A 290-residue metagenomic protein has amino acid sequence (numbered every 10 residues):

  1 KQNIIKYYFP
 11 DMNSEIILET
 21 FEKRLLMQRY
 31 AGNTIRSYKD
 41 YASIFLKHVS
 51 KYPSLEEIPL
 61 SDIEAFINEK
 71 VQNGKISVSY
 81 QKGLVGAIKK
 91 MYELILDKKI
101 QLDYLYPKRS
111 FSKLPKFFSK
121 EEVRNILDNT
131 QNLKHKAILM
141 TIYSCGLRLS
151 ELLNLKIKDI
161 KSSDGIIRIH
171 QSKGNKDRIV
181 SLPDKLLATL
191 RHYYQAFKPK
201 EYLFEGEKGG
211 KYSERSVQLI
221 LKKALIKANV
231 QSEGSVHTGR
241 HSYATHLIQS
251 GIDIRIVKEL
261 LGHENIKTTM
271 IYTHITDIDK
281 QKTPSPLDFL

Functional and structural regions predicted by a protein language model:
K1-L290: Conserved catalytic core of the tyrosine transesterase superfamily
